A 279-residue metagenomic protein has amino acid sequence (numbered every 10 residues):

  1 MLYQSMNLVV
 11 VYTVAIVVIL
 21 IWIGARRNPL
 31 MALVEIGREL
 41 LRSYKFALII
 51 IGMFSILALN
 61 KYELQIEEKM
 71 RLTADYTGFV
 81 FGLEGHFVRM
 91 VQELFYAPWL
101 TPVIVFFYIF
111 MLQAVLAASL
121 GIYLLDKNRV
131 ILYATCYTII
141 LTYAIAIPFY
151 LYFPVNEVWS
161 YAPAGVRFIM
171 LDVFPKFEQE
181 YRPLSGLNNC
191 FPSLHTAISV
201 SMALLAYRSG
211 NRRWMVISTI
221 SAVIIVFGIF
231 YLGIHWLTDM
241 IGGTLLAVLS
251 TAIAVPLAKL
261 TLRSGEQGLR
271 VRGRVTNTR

Functional and structural regions predicted by a protein language model:
M1-V158, V166-E180, G210-W214, I220 (+3 more regions): Terminal transmembrane helix and immediately flanking juxtamembrane interfaces of multi-pass membrane proteins
P154, Q179, P183-R208: Alpha-helical transmembrane segments of helical membrane proteins, especially in multi-pass transport, channel
N189-T196, R213-I217, I234: Short amphipathic alpha-helix initiation/capping segments at coil-to-helix junctions
